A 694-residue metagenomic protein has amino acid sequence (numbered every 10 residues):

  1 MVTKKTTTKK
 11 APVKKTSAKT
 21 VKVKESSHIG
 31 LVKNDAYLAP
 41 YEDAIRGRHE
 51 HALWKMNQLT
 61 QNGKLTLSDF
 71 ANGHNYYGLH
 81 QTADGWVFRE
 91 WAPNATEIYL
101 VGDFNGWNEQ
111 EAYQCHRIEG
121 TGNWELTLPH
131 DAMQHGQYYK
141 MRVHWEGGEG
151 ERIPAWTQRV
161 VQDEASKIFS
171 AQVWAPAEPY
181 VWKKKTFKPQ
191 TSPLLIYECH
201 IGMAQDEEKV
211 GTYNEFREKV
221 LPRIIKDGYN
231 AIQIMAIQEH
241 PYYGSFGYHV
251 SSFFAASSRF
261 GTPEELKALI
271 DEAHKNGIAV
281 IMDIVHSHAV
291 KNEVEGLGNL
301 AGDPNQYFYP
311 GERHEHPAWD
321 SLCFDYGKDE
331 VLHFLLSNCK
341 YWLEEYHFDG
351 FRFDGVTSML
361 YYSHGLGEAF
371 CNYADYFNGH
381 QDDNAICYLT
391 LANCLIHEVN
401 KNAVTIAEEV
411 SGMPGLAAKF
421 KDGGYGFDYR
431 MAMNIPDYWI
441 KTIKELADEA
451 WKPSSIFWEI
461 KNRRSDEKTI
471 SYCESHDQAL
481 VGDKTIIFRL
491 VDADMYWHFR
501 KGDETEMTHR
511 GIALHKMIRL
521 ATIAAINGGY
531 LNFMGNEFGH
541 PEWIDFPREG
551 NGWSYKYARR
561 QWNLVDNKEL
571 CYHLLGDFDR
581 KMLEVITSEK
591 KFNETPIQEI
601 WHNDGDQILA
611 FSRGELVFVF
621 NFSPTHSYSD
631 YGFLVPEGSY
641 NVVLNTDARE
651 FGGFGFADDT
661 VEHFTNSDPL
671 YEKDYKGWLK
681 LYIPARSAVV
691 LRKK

Functional and structural regions predicted by a protein language model:
V2-K4, K9-A83, N108-Q110, Q114-E198 (+3 more regions): The feature marks proteins involved in alpha-glucan
F88-N94, I98, G102-F104, S623-S639: Surface-exposed beta-strand/loop patches in extracellular or lumenal glycoproteins
E90, M141, C199, I224 (+12 more regions): Conserved, mostly hydrophobic/aromatic
H135-Y139, G614-L616, D659-K694: C-terminal beta-strand-rich structural cap/linker in extracellular carbohydrate-active enzymes
V161, A165, F169, H347-D349 (+5 more regions): Conserved alpha/beta catalytic core and glycan-binding cleft of carbohydrate-active enzymes
V161, E178-T191, I196, H200-Q381 (+2 more regions): Substrate-binding/active-site clefts of carbohydrate-active enzymes
Q561, L570-E589: Catalytic cores of secreted or luminal carbohydrate-active enzymes
M582, G632-N666: C-terminal accessory region downstream of the catalytic core in glycan-modifying enzymes
